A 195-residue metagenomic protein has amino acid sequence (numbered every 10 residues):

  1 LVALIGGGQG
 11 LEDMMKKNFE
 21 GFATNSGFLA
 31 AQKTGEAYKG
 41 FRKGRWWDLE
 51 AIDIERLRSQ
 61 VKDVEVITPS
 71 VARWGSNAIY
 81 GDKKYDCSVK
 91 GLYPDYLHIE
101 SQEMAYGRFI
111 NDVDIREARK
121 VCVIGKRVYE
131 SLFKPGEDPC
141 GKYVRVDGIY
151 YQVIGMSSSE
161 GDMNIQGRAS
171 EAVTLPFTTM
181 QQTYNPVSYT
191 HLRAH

Functional and structural regions predicted by a protein language model:
L1-L11: Hydrophobic alpha-helical transmembrane segments of multi-pass inner-membrane transport and secretion
V2, N25, Y151: Glycine-centered loop/turn positions within well-structured domains that cap or flank conserved ligand/cofactor-binding
Q9-S88, L92-H98, V113, E130-S131 (+1 more regions): Hydrophobic, regular-secondary-structure patches
S88-K90, P94-I110, D114, R119-R193: Mid-to-C-terminal secondary-structure elements that act as membrane-proximal/extracytoplasmic interface segments
